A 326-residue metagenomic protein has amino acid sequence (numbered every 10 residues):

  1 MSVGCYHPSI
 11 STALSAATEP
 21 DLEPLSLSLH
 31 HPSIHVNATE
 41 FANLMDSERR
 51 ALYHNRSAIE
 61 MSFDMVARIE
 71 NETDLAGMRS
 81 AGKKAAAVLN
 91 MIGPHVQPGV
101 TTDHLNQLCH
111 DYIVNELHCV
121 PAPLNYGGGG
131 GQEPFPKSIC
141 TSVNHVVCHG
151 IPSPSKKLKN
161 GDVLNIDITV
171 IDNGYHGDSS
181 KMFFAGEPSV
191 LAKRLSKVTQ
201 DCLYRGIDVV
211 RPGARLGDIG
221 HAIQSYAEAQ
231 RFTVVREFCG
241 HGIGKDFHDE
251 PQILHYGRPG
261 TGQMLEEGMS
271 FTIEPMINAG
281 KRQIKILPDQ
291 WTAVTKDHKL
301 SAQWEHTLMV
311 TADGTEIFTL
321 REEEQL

Functional and structural regions predicted by a protein language model:
S2-L326: Active-site neighborhoods and metal-handling regions in enzymes and metal-associated proteins
